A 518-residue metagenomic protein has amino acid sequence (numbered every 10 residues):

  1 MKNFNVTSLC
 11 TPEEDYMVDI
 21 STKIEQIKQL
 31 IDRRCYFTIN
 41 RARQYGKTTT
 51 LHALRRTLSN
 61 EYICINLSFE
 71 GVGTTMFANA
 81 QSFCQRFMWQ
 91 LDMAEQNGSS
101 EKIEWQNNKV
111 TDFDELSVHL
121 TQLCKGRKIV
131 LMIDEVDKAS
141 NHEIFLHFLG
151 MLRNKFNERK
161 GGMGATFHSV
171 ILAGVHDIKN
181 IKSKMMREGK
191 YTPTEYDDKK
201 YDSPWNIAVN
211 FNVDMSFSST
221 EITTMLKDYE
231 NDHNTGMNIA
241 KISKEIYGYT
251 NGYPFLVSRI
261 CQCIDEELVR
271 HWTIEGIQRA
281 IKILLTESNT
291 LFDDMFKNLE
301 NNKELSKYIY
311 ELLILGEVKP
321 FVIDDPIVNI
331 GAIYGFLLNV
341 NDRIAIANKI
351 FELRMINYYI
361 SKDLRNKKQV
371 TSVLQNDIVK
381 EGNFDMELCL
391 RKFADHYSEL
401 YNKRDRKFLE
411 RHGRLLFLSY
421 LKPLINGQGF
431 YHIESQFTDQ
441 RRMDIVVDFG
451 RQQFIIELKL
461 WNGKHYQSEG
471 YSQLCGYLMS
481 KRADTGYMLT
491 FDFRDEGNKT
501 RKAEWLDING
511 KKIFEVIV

Functional and structural regions predicted by a protein language model:
M1-Y45, T49-T57, V118-Q122, E399-L400: Walker A/P-loop-proximal flanking segment of P-loop NTPase domains
C64-I65, F69-E70, T74-S100: Conserved NTP-binding/hydrolysis module of P-loop NTPases
W89-I133, D137-R153, N157-S169: Mid-core helix/loop region of P-loop NTP-binding domains shared across ATPases and GTPases
D177-A208: Short regulatory helix/loop adjacent to the ATP-binding pocket of P-loop NTPases
N210-N212, F217-Y334, V340-N341, Q369-N376: Winged-helix-like regulatory helical subdomains adjacent to P-loop NTPase cores
F417, I445-V447, R451-N462, Y477: Conserved catalytic cores of phosphodiester-cleaving nucleases, focusing on short active-site segments
Y420-R451: Active-site metal-binding core of divalent-cation-utilizing nuclease and nuclease-like domains
Q467-Y471, L478-I508: Nucleic-acid nuclease catalytic cores
